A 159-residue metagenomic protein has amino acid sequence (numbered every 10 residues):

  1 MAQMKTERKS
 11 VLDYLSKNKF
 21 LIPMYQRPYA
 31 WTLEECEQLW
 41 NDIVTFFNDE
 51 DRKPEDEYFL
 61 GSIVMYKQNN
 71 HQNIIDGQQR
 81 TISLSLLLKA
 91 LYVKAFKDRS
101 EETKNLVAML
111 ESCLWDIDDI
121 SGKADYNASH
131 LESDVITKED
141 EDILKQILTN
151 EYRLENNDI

Functional and structural regions predicted by a protein language model:
A2-I159: Glycine- and hydrophobic-rich flexible loops that cap the catalytic core of alpha/beta enzyme folds
